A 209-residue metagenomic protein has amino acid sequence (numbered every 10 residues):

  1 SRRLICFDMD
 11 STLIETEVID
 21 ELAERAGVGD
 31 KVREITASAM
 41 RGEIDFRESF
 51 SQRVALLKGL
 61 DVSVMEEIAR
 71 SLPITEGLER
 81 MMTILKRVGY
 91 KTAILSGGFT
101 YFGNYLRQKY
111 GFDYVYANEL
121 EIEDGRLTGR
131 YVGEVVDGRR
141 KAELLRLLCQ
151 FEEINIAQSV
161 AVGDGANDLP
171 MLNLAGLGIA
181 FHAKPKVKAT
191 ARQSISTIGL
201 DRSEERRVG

Functional and structural regions predicted by a protein language model:
S1-R2, I156: A structure-centric signal for secondary-structure junctions around beta-strands
R2-R47, S51: Active-site neighborhood of HAD-like aspartate-dependent phosphohydrolases
Q52-L57: Long, charge-rich alpha-helical interaction segments
G59, V64-G209: C-terminal cap/substrate-recognition subdomain and adjoining C-terminal extension of metal-dependent phosphatase-like
